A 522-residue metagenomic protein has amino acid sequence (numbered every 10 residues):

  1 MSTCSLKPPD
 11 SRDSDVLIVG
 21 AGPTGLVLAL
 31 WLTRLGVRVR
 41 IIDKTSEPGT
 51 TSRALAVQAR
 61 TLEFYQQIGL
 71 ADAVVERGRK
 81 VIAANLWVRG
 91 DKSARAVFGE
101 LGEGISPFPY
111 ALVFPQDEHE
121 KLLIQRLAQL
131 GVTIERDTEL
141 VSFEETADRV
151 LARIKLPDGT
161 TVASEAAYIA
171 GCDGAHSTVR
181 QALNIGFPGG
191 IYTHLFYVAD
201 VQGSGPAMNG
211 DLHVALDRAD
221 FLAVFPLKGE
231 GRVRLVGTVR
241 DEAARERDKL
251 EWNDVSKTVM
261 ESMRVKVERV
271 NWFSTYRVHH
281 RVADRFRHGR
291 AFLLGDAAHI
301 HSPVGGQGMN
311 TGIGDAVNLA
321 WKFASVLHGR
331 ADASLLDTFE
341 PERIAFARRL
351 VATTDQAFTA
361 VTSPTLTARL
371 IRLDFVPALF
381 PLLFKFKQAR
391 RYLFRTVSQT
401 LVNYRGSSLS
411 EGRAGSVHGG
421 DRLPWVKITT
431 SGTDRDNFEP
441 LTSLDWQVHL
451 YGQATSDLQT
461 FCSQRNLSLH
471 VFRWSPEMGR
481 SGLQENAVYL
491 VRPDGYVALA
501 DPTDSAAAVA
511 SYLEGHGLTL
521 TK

Functional and structural regions predicted by a protein language model:
S2-D15, V19, L35, K44 (+8 more regions): Helical substrate-recognition/capping region of FAD-dependent monooxygenase/halogenase enzymes
R12-S14, D158-Y168: Core beta-strand elements of the Rossmann-like FAD/NAD(P) dinucleotide-binding domain in flavoenzyme oxidoreductases
G25-L26: N-terminal Rossmann-fold NAD(P) dinucleotide-binding loop
T33-R53: Glycine-rich FAD pyrophosphate-binding loop
T50-A54, Q58-A128: Active-site-adjacent segment of FAD-dependent monooxygenases/related oxidoreductases
R77, R247-T311, A331-L336, I344-F346 (+2 more regions): FAD/FMN-dependent oxidoreductases across multiple families
Q125, V132, Y168, C172-V278: Conserved FAD-binding catalytic core of PHBH/FMO-like flavoproteins
R136-V150: A conserved short coil-to-beta-strand element within the FAD-binding core of flavoproteins
